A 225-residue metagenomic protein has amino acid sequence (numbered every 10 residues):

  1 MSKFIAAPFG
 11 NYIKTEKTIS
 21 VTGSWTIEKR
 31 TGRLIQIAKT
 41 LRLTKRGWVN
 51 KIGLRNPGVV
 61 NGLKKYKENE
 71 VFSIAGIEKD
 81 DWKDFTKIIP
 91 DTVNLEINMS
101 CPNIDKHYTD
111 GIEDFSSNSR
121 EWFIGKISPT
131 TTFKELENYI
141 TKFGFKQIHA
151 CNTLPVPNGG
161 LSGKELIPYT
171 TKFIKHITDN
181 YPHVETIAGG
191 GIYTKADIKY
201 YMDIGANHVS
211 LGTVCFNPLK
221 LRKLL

Functional and structural regions predicted by a protein language model:
M1-E70, A75-I77: N-terminal capping/small domains of soluble enzymes
M1-F4, E68-S73, S119-T131, I177-G189: Short beta-strand/loop segments at the ligand-binding rim of alpha/beta enzyme cores
A6-A7, K51, I74, S162-L166 (+2 more regions): Glycine- and other small-residue-rich loops at beta-strand/loop junctions that grip anionic moieties
K14-T15, D80-I89, T130-F143, K175-Y181 (+1 more regions): Catalytic cores of alpha/beta
T22-R30, L95-C101, Q147-N158, I192 (+1 more regions): Glycine-rich phosphate-binding active-site loops on the catalytic face of alpha/beta enzymes
T26-R42, G47, I74-G76, F145-K175 (+2 more regions): Active-site pocket-lining/capping segments in soluble small-molecule metabolic enzymes
K79-G111: Hydrophobic alpha-helical segments and helix pairs
M99-D110, P129, E135-P182, P218-L224: Glycine/Thr-rich beta-alpha phosphate-binding loop at enzyme active sites
